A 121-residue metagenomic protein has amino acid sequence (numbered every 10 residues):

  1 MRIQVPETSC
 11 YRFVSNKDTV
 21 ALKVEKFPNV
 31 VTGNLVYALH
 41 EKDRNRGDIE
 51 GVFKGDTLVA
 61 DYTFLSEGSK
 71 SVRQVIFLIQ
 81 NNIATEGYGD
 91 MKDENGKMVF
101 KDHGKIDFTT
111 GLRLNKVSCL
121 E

Functional and structural regions predicted by a protein language model:
M1, V20-N29: Short N-terminal helix-initiation segments at or just after the protein's N-terminus
M1-D18: Tryptophan-anchored aromatic micro-motifs
Q4-P6, V31-N34, T57-V59: Short Pro/Gly-enriched beta-strand edge/turn motifs at strand-loop
R12, K23-E25, E50-V52, I76-L78: Generic structural detector for well-ordered beta-strands
S15, V30-V31, V59-E121: Beta-sheet ligand-binding and adhesion/scaffold domains
K17-A21, D43-D48, S69-Q74: Short, surface-exposed coil-to-beta transition loops
E25-V52: N-terminal glycine/threonine-rich, aromatic-flanked beta-hairpin/loop signature
A38-H40, D56, E67: Short coil/turn motifs at secondary-structure junctions
